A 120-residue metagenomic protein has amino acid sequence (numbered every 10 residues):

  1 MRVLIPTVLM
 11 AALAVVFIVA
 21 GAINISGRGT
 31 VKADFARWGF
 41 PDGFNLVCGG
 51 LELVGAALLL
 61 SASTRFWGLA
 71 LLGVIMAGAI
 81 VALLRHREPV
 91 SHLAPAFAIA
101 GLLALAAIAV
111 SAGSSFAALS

Functional and structural regions predicted by a protein language model:
M1-S120: Membrane-interface extramembranous regions
